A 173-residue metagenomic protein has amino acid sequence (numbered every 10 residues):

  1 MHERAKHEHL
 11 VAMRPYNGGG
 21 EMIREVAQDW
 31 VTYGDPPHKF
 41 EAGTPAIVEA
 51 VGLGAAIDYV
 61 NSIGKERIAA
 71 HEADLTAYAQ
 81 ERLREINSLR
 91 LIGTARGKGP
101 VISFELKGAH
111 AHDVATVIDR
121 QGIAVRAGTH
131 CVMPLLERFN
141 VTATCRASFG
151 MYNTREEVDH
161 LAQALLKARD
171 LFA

Functional and structural regions predicted by a protein language model:
H2-H71, A77: Active-site C-terminal subdomain of aminotransferase-like
K6-E8, E105-K107, L166: Residue-level recognition of strand-loop junctions within catalytic nucleotide-signaling folds
P37, G99-V101, T142-R146: Short, solvent-exposed beta-strand edge segments and adjacent coil->beta transition regions
E41, V60-H110: Conserved small-domain helix->loop->beta segment predominantly found in fold-type I
I47, G54, R120-R126, C131-A173: PLP-dependent enzyme catalytic core of the Aspartate aminotransferase-like
E81, T116, P134: Surface-exposed charge patches
A109-T116, E156-D159: Short, conserved charged micro-motifs
